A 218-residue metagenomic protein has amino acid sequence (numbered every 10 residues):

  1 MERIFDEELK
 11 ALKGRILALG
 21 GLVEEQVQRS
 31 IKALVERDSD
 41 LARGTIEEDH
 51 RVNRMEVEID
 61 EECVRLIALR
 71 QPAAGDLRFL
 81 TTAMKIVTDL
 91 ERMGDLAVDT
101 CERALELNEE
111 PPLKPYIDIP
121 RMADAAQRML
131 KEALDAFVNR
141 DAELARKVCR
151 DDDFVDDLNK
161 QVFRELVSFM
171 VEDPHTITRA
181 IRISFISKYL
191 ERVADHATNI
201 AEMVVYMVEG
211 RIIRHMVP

Functional and structural regions predicted by a protein language model:
M1-P218: Cytosolic, long alpha-helical scaffolding segments
